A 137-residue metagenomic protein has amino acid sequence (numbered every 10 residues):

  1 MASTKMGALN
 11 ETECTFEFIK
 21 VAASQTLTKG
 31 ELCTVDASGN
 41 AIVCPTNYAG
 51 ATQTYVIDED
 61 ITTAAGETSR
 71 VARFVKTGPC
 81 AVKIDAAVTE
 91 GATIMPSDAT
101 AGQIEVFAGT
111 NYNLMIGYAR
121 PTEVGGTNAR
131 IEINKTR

Functional and structural regions predicted by a protein language model:
M1-R137: Glycine-anchored, exposed beta-strand/edge motif detector
